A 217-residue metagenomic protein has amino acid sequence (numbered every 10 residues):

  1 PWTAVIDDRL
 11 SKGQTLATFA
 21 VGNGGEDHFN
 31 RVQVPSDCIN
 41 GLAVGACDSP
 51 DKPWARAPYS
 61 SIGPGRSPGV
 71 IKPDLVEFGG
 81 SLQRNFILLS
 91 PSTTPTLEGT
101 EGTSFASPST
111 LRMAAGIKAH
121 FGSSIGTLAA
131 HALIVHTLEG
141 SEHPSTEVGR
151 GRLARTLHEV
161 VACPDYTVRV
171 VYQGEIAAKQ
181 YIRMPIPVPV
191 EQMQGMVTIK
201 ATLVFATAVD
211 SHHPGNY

Functional and structural regions predicted by a protein language model:
P1-S36, E98-S107: Substrate-binding/access-modulating region of protease and related hydrolase catalytic domains
K12-Q14, D37-N40, P64-K72, A119-L133 (+1 more regions): Subtilisin-like serine protease catalytic core
T18-A20, V44, V76-F78, T202-V204: Generic beta-strand/beta-sheet core signal
V21-G25, C47-P50, S81, H136-G140: Acidic, glycine-rich active-site loops and adjacent beta-strand->loop/helix elements that engage anionic groups
R31-A115: Extracellular S/T/G-rich loop segment that most often corresponds to the catalytic His/Ser-adjacent loop
A119-M196: C-terminal subdomain of the subtilisin-like protease fold in secreted/lumenal serine endopeptidases
G195-H212: A short beta-strand element within beta-rich, extracytoplasmic domains of secreted/secretory-pathway proteins
P214-Y217: Short, surface-exposed beta-strand/strand-loop-strand elements in extracellular ectodomains
